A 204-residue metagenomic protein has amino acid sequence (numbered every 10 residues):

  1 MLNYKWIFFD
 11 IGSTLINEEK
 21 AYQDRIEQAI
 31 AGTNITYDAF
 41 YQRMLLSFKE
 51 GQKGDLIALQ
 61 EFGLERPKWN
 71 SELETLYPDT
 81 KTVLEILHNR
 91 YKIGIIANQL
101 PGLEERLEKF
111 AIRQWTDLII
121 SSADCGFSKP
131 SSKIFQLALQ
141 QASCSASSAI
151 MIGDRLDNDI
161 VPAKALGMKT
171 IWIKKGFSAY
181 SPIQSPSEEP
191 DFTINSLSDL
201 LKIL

Functional and structural regions predicted by a protein language model:
M1-I7, K20, L64, K81 (+2 more regions): Asp-based, Mg2+/Mn2+-dependent phosphohydrolase catalytic module
L2-I86, L100, E104-E105: N-terminal helical cap/lid subdomain that shapes the substrate entry/recognition surface in HAD-like hydrolases
